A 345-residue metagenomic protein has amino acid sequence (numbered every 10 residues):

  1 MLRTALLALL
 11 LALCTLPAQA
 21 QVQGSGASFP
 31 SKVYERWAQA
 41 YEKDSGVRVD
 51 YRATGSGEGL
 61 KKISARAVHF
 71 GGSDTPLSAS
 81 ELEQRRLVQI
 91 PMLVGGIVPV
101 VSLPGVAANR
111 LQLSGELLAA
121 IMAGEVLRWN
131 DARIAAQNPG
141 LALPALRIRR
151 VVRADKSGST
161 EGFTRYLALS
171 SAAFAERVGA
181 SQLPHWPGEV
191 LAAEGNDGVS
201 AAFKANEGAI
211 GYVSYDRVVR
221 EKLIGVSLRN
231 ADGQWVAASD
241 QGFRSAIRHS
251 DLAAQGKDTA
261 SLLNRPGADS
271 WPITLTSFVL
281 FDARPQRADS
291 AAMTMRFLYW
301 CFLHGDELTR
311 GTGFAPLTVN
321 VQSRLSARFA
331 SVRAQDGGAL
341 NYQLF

Functional and structural regions predicted by a protein language model:
T4-T15: Bacterial N-terminal signal peptides
A20-F345: Flexible loop/hinge segments at secondary-structure junctions
